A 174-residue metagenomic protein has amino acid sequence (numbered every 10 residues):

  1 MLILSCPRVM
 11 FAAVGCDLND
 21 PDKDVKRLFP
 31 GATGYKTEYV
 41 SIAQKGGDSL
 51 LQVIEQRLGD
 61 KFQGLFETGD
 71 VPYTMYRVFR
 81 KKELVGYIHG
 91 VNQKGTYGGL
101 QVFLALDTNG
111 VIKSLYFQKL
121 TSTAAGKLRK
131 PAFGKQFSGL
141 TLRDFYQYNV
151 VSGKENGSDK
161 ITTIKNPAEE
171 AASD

Functional and structural regions predicted by a protein language model:
L2-Q101, T108-D174: Intrinsically disordered terminal and processing segments
